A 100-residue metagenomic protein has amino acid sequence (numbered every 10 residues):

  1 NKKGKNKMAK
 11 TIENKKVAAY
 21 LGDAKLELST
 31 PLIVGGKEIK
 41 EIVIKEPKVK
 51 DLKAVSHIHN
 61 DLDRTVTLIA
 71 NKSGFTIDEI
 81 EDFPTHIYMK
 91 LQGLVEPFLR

Functional and structural regions predicted by a protein language model:
N1-K7: Short, Lys/Arg-enriched N-terminal segments with co-localized hydrophobic residues within the first ~10-30 amino acids
A9-R100: Short, surface-exposed, charged amphipathic helix/loop patches that serve as local interaction elements
